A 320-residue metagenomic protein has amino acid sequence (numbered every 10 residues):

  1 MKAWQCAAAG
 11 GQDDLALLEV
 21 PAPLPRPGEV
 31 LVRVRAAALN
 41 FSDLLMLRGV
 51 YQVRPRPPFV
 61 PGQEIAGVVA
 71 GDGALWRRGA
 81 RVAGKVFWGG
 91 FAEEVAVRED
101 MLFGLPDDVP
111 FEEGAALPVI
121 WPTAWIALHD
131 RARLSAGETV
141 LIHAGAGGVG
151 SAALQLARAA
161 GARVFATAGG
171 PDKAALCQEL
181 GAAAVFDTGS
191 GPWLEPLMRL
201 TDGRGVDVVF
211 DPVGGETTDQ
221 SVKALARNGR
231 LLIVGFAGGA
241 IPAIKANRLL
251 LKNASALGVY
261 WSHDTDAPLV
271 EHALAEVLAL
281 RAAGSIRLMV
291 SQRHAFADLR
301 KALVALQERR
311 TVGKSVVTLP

Functional and structural regions predicted by a protein language model:
M1, A283-V290, R300-P320: C-terminal capping/lid region of NAD(P)-dependent oxidoreductase domains
P21-A38, V50-G89, D108: Glycine-rich beta-strand-centered segment in the early N-terminal region that forms part of a ligand/cofactor-binding
D107-P110, R133-T139, G203-R204: Short helix-loop-beta connector
A115-G191: Mid-domain Rossmann-like dinucleotide-binding core that forms the NAD(H)/NADP(H) cofactor-binding site
A144-G145, V213, F236: NAD(P)H cofactor-binding loop motif with strongest signal on the N-terminal glycine-rich segment
W193-G203: Short amphipathic alpha-helix with an adjacent loop that forms part of the alpha/beta core around
E216-I286, L319-P320: Glycine-rich phosphate-binding loop and adjacent beta-alpha segment of Rossmann(oid) nucleotide-cofactor-binding
